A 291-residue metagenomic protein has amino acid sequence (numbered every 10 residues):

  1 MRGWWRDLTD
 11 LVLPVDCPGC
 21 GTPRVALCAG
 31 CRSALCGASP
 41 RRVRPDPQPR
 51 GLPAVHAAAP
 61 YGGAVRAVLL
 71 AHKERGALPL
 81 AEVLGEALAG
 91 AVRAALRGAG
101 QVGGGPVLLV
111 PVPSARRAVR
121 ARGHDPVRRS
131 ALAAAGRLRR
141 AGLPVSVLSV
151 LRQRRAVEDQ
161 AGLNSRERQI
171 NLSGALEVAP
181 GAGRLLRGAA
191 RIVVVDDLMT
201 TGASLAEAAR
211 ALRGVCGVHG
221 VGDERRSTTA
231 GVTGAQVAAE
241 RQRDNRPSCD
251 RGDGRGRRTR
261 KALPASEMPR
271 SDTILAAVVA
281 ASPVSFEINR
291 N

Functional and structural regions predicted by a protein language model:
M1-N291: Glycine-rich phosphate/pyrophosphate-handling loop used in enzymes and phosphotransfer proteins
